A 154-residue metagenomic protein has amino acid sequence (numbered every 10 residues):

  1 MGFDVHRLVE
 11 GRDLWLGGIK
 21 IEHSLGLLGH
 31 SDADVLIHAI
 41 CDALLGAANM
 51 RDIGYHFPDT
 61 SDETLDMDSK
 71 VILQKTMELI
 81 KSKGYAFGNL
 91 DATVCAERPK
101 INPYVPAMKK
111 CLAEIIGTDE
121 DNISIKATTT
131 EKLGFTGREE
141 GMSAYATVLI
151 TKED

Functional and structural regions predicted by a protein language model:
M1-P106, I115-I116: RNase III-family endoribonuclease catalytic core
V105-K109, E139: Short, low-complexity, polybasic intrinsically disordered segments
L112: Glycine-rich, mobile lid/loop segments that gate access to catalytic sites or pores
D119-N122: Short acidic capping loops at alpha-helix termini that bridge into adjacent secondary structure
I125-T129: Pyridoxal 5′-phosphate
K132-G134: Short acidic, Gly/Pro-enriched loop/turn segments at secondary-structure junctions
T136-D154: C-terminal edge-of-domain segments
